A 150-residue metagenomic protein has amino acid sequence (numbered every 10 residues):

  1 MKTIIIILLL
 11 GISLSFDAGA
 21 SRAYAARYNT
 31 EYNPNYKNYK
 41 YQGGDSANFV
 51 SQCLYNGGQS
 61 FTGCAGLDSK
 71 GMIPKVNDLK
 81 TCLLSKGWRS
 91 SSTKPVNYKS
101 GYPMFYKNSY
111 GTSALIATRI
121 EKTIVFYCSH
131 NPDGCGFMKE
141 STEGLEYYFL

Functional and structural regions predicted by a protein language model:
T3-I12: Sec-dependent N-terminal signal peptides
L9, F61-C64, S69, S109 (+2 more regions): Intrinsically disordered, low-complexity segments enriched in small/polar residues
L14-G71: N-terminal capping segments
S15, S91, L115, M138-E140: Intrinsically disordered, low-complexity, compositionally biased regions/tails
L67-D133: ...with weaker cross-activation on analogous glycine-rich loops/strands in unrelated enzymes
K122-L150: Glycine-rich, aromatic-bearing surface loops/beta-hairpins
